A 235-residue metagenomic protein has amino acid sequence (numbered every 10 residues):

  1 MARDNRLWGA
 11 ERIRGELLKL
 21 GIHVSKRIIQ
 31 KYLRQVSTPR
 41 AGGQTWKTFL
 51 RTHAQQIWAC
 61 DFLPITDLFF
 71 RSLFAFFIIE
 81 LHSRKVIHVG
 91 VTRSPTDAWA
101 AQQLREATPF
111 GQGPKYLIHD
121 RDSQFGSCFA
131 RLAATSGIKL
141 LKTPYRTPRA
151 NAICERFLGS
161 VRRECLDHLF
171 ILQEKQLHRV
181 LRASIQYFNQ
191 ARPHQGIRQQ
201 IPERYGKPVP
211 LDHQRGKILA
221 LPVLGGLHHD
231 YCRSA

Functional and structural regions predicted by a protein language model:
M1-A235: Charged DNA-binding/catalytic regions of mobile-element recombinases
